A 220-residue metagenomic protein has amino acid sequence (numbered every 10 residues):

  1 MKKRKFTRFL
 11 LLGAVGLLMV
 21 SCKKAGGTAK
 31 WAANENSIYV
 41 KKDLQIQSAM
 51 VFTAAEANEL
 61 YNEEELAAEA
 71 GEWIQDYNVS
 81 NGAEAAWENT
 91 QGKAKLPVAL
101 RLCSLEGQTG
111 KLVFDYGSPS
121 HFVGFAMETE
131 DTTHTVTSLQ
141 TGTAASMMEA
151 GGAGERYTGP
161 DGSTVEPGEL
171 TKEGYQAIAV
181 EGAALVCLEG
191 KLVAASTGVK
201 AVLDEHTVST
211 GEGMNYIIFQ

Functional and structural regions predicted by a protein language model:
K2-L10: Bacterial N-terminal signal peptides that target proteins for export
G13-A14: Gram-negative bacterial Sec-dependent N-terminal signal peptides
L18-S21: C-terminal motif of bacterial Sec signal peptides marking the signal peptidase cleavage site
K23-A25: Bacterial signal peptide processing site
K30-G92: N-terminal Sec/ER secretory leader and immediately downstream segment of secreted/extracellular precursors
N89-Q220: Mature, soluble, non-transmembrane domains
